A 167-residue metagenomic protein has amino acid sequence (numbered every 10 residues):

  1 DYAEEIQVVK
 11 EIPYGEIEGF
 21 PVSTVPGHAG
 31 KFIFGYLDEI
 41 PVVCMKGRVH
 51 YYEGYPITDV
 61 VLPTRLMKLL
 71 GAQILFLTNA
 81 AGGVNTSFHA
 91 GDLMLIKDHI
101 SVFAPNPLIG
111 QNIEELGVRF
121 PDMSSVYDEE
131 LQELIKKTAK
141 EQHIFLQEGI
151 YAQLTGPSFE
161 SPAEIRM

Functional and structural regions predicted by a protein language model:
D1-M123: Metabolite-binding pocket within alpha/beta catalytic cores that recognizes anionic/polar moieties
H28, V126-K136, T155-E160: A general structural motif
V60-V61, Q132, P162-I165: Short, well-ordered alpha-helical scaffold segments within catalytic/effector domains
L66, G83, E130, L134-E141 (+1 more regions): Alpha-helical scaffold segments in soluble metabolic enzymes
V118-D122, V126, G149-G156: Glycine/Thr-rich beta-alpha phosphate-binding loop at enzyme active sites
K137-M167: Active-site/ligand-binding-proximal alpha/beta "capping" segment
